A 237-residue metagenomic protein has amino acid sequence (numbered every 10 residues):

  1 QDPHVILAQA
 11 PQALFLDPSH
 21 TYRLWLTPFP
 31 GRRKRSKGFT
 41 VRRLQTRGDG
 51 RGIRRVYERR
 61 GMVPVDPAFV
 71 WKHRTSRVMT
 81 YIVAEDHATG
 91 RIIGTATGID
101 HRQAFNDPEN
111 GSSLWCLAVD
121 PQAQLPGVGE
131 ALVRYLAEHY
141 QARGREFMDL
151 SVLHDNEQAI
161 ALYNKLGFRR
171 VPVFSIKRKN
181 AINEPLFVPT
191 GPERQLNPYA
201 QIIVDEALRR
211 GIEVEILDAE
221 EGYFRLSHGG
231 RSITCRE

Functional and structural regions predicted by a protein language model:
Q1, Y140-S151: Conserved GNAT acetyl-CoA-binding A-motif
Q1-G38: Acyl-donor-binding surface of acyltransferase catalytic domains
F29-D66: Short amphipathic alpha-helix that is part of the acyltransferase structural core
G61-A88, I92-L117: A conserved beta-strand-loop-helix scaffold within acyl/acetyltransferase catalytic domains
W115, D120, Q124, L153: Residue-level recognition of the GNAT/N-acetyltransferase active site
V119, L125-E138, K165: Conserved acetyl-CoA-binding loop-helix of GNAT-fold acetyltransferases
G129, V133, N156-A159, S175-I182: Short glycine/proline-centered loop/turn elements that form peptide/ligand docking sites
P192-E237: Conserved N-proximal alpha/beta basic substrate-recognition cap immediately N-terminal to, or forming the N-lobe
